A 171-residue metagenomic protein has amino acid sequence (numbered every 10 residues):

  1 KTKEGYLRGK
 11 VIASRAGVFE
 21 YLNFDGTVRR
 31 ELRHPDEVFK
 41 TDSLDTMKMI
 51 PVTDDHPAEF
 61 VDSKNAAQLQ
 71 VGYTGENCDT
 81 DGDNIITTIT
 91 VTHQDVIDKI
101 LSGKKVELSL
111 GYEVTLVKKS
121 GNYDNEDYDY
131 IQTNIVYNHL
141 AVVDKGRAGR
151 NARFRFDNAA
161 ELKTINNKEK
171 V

Functional and structural regions predicted by a protein language model:
K1-I165: Signature of dsDNA virion morphogenesis modules
N166-V171: Intrinsically disordered, compositionally biased, charge-dense segments
